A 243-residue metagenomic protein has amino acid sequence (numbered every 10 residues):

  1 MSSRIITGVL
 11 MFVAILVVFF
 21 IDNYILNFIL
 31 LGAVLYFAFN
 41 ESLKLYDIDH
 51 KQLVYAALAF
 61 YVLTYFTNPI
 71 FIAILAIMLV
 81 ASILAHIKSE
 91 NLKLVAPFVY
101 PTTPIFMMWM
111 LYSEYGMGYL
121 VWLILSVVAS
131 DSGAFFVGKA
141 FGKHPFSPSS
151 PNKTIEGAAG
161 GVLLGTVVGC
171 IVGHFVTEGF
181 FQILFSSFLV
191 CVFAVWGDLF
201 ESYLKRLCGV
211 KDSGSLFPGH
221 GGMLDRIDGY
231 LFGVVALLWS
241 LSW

Functional and structural regions predicted by a protein language model:
M1-T154, A158-L189: Membrane-embedded alpha-helical bundles of polytopic integral membrane proteins
I5, S42, S132, L199-S202 (+1 more regions): Generic detector of well-ordered alpha-helical packing
A129-K139, A194-R206: Short helical (or helix-break) motifs at transmembrane helix termini and adjacent helical loops in multi-pass membrane
E156, V195, M223-R226: Short glycine/threonine-rich catalytic loop with a Thr-x-Gly-x-Asp
V190-F193, S215: Transmembrane alpha-helix interface/packing and boundary motifs in multi-pass membrane proteins, characterized by
R206-G229: Interfacial loop-to-transmembrane junctions
Y230-F232, A236: C-terminal transmembrane helix pair
L238-W243: Juxtamembrane boundary at the C-terminal end of a transmembrane helix
